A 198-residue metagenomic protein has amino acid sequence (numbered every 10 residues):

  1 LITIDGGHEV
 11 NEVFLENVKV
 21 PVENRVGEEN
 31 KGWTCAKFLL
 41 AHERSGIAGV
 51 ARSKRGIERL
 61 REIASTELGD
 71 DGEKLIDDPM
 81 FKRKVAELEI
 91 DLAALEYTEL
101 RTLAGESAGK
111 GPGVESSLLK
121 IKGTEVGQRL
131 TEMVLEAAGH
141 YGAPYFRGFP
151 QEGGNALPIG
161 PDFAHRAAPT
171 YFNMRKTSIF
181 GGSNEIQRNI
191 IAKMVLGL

Functional and structural regions predicted by a protein language model:
L1-S65, Q187-K193, L198: FAD-binding core of flavoproteins
I2, G27, A48-A51, G72-I76 (+2 more regions): Alpha-helix capping and helix-loop boundary segments enriched in small/acidic/polar residues
V10, N30, L92, G113 (+2 more regions): Active-site lining segments that contact anionic ligands and/or coordinate catalytic metals
V10-F14, W33-C35, I63, Y97-L100 (+3 more regions): Tryptophan-centric aromatic hotspots in well-structured domains and transmembrane helices
P21-V22, E29-K31, C35-A36, E43 (+5 more regions): Glycine-rich, flexible loop/turn motifs
I47-G109, S117-M133: Extended amphipathic alpha-helical segments enriched in small hydrophobics
T102-L103, G111, H140-P144: Active/binding-pocket-proximal capping segment
S117-L198: Alpha-helix capping/hinge segments and adjacent helical runs
